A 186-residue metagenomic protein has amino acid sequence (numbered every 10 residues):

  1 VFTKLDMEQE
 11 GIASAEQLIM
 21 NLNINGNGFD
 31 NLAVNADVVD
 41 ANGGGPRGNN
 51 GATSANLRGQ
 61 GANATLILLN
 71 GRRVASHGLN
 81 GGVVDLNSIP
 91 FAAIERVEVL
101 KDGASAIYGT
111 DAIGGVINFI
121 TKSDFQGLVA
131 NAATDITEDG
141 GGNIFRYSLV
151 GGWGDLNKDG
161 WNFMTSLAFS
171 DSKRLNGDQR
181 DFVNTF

Functional and structural regions predicted by a protein language model:
V1-A13, Q17-M20, A55-Q60, V83-N87 (+2 more regions): Short, polar/charged loop or turn motifs at beta-strand boundaries
M7, I19, V97-E98, I117-F119 (+2 more regions): Non-catalytic regulatory/gating segments with a bias toward low-complexity or hydrophobic composition
M20-R72: Extracytoplasmic beta-strand/coil segments of soluble accessory domains associated with Gram-negative outer-membrane
N31-V34, S172-F186: Outer-membrane beta-barrel and related beta-rich outer-membrane complex signature in Gram-negative bacteria
T53-N56, D85-N87, A112-A132, Y147: N-terminal periplasmic accessory domains that precede and gate Gram-negative outer-membrane beta-barrel machines
A55, R72-K101: Short acidic/polar hinge/loop motifs at secondary-structure boundaries that mediate gating or recognition
T65, D124-L128, D159-F163: Outer-envelope beta-barrel architecture signal
F125-G154, T165: Short strand-turn segments of transmembrane beta-barrel domains in outer membranes, especially the first one or two
